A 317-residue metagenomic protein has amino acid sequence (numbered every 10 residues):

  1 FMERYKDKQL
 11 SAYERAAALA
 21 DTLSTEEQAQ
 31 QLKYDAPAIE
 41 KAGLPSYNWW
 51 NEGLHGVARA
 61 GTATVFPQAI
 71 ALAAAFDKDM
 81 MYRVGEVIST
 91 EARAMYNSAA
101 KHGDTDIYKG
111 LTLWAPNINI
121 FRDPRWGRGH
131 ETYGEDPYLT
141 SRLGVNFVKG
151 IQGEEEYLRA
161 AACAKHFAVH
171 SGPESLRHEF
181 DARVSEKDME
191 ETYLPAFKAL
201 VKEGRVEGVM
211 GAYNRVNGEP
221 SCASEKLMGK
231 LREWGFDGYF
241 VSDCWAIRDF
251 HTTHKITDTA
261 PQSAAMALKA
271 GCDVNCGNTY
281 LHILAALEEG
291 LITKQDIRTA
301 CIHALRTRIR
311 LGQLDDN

Functional and structural regions predicted by a protein language model:
F1-N317: Glycoside hydrolase catalytic-domain context in secreted enzymes
